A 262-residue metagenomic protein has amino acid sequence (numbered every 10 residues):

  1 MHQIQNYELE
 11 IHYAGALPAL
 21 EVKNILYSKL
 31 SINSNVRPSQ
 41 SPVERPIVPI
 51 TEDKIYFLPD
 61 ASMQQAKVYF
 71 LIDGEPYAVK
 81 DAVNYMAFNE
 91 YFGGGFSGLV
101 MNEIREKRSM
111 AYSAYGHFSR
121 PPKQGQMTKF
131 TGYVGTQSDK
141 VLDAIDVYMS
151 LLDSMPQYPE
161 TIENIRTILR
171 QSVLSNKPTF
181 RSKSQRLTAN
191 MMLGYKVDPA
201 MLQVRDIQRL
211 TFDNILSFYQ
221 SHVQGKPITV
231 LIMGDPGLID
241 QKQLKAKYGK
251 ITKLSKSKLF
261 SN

Functional and structural regions predicted by a protein language model:
M1-S39, S113-N262: Charge-rich, well-structured scaffold segments of protease-associated domains
I4, V48-T51, A61-M63, R105-S109 (+3 more regions): A generic structural signal for short, non-catalytic loop/turn and secondary-structure boundary residues
Y7-L9, K54, A66-F70, D81-V83 (+4 more regions): Structural beta-strand/beta-sheet cores of well-ordered domains, especially the beta-sheet scaffolds that support
N24-I25, A87-E90, E103, V147: Alpha-helical scaffold segments in soluble metabolic enzymes
P38-L99, K258-N262: His/Glu-based metal-binding/catalytic segments typifying zinc-dependent metallopeptidases
I55, F88-N89, M101, K107-S109 (+3 more regions): Generic secondary-structure boundary/loop-capping signal
Y69-D73, G93-G135: A structural supersecondary motif
A78-D81, I104-K107, L193-K196: Short, structured coil/loop segments at alpha-helix boundaries
